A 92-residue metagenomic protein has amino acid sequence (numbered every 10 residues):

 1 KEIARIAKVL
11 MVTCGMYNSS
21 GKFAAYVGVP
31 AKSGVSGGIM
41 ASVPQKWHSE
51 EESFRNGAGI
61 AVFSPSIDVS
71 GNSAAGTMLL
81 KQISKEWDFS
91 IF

Functional and structural regions predicted by a protein language model:
K1-F92: Structured C-terminal helix/loop/strand segments within mature extracytoplasmic catalytic/sensor domains
